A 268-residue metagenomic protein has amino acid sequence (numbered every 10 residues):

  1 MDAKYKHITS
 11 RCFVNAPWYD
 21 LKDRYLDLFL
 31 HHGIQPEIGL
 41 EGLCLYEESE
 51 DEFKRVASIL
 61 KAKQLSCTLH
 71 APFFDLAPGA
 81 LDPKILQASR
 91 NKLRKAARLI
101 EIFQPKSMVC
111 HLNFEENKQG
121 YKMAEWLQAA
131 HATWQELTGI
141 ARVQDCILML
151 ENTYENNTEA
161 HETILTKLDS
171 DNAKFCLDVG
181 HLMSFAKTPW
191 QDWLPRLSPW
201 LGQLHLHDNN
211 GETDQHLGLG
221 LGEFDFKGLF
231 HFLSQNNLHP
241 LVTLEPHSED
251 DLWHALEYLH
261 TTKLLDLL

Functional and structural regions predicted by a protein language model:
M1-K95, L268: N-terminal pre-domain/capping segments
D2-H7, D23-D27, G79, K106 (+3 more regions): Histidine-acidic metal/acid-base catalytic patches
T9-A16, P36-I38, C67-A71, M108-C110 (+4 more regions): Hydrophobic faces of well-ordered beta-strands that scaffold small-molecule active sites in alpha/beta enzyme cores
N15-Y19, G39-L43, P72-F74, N113-E115 (+4 more regions): Active-site beta-loop-alpha junctions enriched in small/polar residues
H32, K61-K63, F103, V143-Q144 (+2 more regions): Helix C-cap/helix->beta junction micro-motif
E50-R55, I85-L93, M123-W134, K187-R196 (+1 more regions): Charged helix-capping and loop-helix junction motifs
A57-F74, A130-A141, F226-L229: Alpha-helix-loop-beta-strand connector modules within alpha/beta enzyme cores
G79-K174: Active-site acidic/histidine proton-transfer and metal-coordination neighborhood in alpha/beta enzyme cores
